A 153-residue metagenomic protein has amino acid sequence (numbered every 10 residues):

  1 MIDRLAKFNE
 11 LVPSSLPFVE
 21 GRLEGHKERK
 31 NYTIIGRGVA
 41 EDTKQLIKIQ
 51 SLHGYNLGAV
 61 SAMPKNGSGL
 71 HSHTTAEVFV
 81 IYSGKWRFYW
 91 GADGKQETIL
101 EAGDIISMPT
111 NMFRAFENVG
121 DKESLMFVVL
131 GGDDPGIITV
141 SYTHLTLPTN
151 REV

Functional and structural regions predicted by a protein language model:
M1-G54: A short, N-terminal "cap"/entry segment at the start of jelly-roll beta-barrel domains of the cupin/DSBH fold
D42-T43, G58-S72: Conserved short histidine dyad/triad with adjacent acidic residue
S68-L70, F88-Y89, R114-G120: Short beta-strand His + acidic residue motifs that chelate non-heme Fe in jelly-roll/DSBH and cupin folds
A76-A102: A short beta-strand-loop-beta hairpin characteristic of the jelly-roll/cupin
V78, S107, K122-I137: A short hydrophobic beta-strand segment most commonly corresponding to one strand of the jelly-roll/cupin
L100-V119: Conserved metal-binding segment of the jelly-roll/cupin
T143-T149: Conserved small/polar residues in nucleotide/adenosyl-binding loops
